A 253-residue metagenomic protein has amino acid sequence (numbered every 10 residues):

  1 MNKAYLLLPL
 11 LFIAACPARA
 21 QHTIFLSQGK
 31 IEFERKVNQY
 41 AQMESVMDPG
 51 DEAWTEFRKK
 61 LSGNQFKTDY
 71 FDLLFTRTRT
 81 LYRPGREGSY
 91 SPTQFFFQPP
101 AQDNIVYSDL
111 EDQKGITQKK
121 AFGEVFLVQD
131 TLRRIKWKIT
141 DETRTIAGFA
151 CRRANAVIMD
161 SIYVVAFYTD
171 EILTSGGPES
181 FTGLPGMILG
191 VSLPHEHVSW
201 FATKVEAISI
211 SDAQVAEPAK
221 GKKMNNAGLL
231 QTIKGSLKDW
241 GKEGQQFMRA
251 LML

Functional and structural regions predicted by a protein language model:
M1-L26, L251-L253: Bacterial Sec-dependent N-terminal signal peptides
Q21-L253: Extended soluble regions of mature proteins
